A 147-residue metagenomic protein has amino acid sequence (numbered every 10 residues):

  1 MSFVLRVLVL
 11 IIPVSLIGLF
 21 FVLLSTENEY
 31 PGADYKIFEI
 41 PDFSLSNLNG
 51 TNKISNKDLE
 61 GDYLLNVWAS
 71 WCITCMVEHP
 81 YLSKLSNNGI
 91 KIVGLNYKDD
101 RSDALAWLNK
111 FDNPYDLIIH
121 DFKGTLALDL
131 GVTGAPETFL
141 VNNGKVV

Functional and structural regions predicted by a protein language model:
M1-S44: N-terminal targeting signals for export/organelle localization
R6, K110-P114, D121-V147: Thiol/disulfide oxidoreductase modules built on the thioredoxin-like
L45-T51, F122-G124: Conserved SAM/SAH-binding loop
K53-M76: Short active-site neighborhood of thiol/selenol oxidoreductases, capturing the structured segment around
L64-L65, I92, T138: Hydrophobic beta-strand anchors of alpha/beta hydrolase catalytic cores
M76-D112, F122-L128: Structural microenvironment flanking redox-active thiols in thiol-disulfide oxidoreductases
